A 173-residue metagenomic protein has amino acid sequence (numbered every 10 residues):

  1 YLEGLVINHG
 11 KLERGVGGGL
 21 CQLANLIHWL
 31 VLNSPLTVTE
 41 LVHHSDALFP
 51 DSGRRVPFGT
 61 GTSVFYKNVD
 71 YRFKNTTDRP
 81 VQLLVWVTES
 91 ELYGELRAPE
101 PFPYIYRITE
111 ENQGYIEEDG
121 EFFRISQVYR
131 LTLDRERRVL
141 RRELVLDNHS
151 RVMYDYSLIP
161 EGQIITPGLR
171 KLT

Functional and structural regions predicted by a protein language model:
Y1-T173: Well-ordered beta-sheet/strand-loop patches within structured domains
